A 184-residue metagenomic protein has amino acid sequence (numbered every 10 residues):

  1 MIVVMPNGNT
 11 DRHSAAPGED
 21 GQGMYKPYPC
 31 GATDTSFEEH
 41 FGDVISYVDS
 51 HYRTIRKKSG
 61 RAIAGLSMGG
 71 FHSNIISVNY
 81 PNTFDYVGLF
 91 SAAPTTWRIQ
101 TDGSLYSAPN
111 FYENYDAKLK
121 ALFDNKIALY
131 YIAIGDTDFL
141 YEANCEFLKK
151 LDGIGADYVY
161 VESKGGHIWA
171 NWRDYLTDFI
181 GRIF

Functional and structural regions predicted by a protein language model:
M1-F184: Non-catalytic cap/lid and distal C-terminal segments of serine-dependent acyl enzymes
